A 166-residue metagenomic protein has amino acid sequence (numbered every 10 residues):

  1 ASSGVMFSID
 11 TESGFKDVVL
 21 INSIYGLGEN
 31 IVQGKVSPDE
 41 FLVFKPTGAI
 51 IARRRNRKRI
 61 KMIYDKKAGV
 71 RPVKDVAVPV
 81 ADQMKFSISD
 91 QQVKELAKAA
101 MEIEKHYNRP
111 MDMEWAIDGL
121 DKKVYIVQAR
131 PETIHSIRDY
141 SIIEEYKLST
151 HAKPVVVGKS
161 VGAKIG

Functional and structural regions predicted by a protein language model:
A1-G166: Conserved mixed alpha/beta core segments that line enzyme active sites in large multi-domain catalysts
